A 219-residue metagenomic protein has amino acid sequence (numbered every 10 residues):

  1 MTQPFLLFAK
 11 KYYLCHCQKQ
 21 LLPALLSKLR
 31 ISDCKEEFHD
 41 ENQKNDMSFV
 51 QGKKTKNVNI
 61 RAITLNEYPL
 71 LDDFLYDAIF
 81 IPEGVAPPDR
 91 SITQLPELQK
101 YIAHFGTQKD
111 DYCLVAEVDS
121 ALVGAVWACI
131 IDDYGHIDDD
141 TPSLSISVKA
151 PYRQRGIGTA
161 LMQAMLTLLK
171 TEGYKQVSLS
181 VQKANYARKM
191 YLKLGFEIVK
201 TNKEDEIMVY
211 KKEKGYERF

Functional and structural regions predicted by a protein language model:
C15-C17, C34: Cysteine-centered motifs
V58-D73: A short beta-loop-alpha structural element at the N-terminal edge of CoA-dependent acyl/N-acetyltransferase catalytic
I79-I81, R90-D140, S145-K149: Acetyl-CoA-dependent GNAT
I146-P151, R155, K183: Active-site acidic-Proline motif in GNAT/NAT acetyltransferases
Q154-T167, L192-K193: Conserved acetyl-CoA-binding loop-helix of GNAT-fold acetyltransferases
K170-S180: Conserved GNAT acetyl-CoA-binding A-motif
S178-R188, E206: Conserved beta-strand-loop-alpha-helix junction that forms the acyl-donor binding cleft
L192-N202: Conserved acetyl-CoA-binding loop of GNAT-fold acetyltransferases
